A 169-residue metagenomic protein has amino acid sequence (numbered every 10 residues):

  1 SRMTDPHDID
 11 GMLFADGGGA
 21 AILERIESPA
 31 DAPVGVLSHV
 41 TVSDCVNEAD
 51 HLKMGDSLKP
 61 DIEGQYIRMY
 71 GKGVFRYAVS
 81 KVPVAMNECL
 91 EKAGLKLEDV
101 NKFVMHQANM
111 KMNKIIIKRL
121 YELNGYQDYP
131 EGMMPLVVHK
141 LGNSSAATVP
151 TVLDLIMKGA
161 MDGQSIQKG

Functional and structural regions predicted by a protein language model:
S1, G17, N143-A146: Active-site histidine-anchored catalytic micro-motif
R2-T4, K114-I115: Short glycine-/acidic-enriched loop or helix-start segments at secondary-structure transitions that form or flank
M3-S80, V84: Condensing-enzyme catalytic core mediating Claisen C-C bond formation in acyl metabolism
K72, L90, H139: Short, flexible active-site loop motifs that bind/organize anionic cofactors or intermediates
V79, P83, N101-G169: Claisen-condensing/thiolase-fold acyl-transfer catalytic domains that form or cleave C-C bonds in fatty acid
E88-A93, L155-G159: A generic secondary-structure signal
